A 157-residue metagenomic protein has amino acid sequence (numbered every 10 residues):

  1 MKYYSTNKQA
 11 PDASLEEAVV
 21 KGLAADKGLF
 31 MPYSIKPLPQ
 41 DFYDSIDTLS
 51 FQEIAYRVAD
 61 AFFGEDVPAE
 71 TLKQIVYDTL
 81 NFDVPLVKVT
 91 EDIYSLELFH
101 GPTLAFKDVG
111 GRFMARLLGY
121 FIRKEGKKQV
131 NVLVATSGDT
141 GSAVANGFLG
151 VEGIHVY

Functional and structural regions predicted by a protein language model:
M1-Y157: PLP-dependent amino-acid enzyme catalytic core
